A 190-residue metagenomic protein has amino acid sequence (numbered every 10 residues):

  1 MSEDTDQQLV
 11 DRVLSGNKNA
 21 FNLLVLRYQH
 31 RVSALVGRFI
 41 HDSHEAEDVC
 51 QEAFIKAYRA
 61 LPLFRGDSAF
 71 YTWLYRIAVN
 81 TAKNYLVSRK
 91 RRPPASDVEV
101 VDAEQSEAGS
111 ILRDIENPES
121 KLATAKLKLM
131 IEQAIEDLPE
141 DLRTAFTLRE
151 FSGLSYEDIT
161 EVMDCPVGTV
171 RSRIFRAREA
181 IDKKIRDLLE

Functional and structural regions predicted by a protein language model:
S2, L14-L23, S33-E52, E190: Short, charged helix-capping/linker segments at alpha-helix termini
S2-E3, R92-K121: Internal acidic/polar
D4, L129-T169: Helix-turn-helix DNA-binding module
L14-S15, H41, F54-A69, R89-K90: Sigma70-family region 2
V25-S43, A60, I135, K184-D187: Amphipathic, Lys/Arg- and hydrophobic-enriched alpha-helical face
D48-I55, S68-N80: Structural recognition of an alpha-helix C-terminal capping motif at a helix-to-coil junction
P62-R65, R76-D97, R176: Arg/Lys-rich amphipathic alpha helix in sigma70-family domain 2
V87-K90, R143, R178-E190: Short, Lys/Arg-enriched C-terminal cap helix and immediately downstream tail that follows
